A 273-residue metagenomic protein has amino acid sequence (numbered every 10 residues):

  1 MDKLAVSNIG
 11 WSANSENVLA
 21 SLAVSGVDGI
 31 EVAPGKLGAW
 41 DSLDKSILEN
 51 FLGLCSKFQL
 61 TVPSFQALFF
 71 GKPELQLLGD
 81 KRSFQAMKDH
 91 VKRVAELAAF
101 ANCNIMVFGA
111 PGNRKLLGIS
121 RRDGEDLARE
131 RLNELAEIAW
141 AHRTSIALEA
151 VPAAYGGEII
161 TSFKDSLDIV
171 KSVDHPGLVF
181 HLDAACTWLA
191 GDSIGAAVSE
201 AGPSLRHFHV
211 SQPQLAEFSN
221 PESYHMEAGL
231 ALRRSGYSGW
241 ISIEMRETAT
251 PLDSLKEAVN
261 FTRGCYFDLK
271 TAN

Functional and structural regions predicted by a protein language model:
M1-C103, D123, N133, W140 (+3 more regions): N-terminal pre-domain/capping segments
M1-N8, S12, E16-G26, K88 (+4 more regions): Histidine-acidic metal/acid-base catalytic patches
G10-S12, P34-K36, L68-G71, G112-R114 (+4 more regions): Active-site-proximal loop/turn and secondary-structure-junction residues that shape catalytic pockets, frequently
E31, S64, V107, A147 (+2 more regions): Conserved beta-strand positions in the central sheet of alpha/beta enzyme cores
S42-N50, L78-D89, I119-E130, G157-D165 (+2 more regions): Alpha-helix N-cap and loop-to-helix initiation/capping positions
F58-L60, C103-N104, T144, S235-G239: A short helix->loop->beta-strand "cap" motif at the edges of active sites that frequently abuts
F100-G118, A147-P152: Active-site groove signature of glycoside hydrolases
W140-V173: Basic- and aromatic-lined ligand-binding clefts that recognize polyanionic substrates
